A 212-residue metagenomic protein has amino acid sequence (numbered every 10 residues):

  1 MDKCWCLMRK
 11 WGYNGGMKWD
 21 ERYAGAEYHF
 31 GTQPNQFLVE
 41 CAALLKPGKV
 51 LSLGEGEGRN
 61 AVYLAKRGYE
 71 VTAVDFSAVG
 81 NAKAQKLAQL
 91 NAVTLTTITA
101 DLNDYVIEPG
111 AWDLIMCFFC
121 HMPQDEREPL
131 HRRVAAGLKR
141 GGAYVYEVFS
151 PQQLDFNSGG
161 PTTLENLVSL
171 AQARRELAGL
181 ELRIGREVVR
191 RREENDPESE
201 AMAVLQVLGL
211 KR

Functional and structural regions predicted by a protein language model:
C6, K10-L45, Q152: Conserved class I S-adenosyl-L-methionine
S77-V79: Conserved SAM/SAH-binding beta-strand->alpha-helix loop
L90-L102: Conserved SAM-binding strand-loop segment of SAM-dependent methyltransferases
Y105-L114: A short acidic, Gly/Pro-enriched loop at the edge of an enzyme's catalytic core that lines a small-molecule cofactor
D113-R127: A short SAM/SAH-binding and catalytic strip from SAM-dependent methyltransferases
E128-R140: A short glycine-rich, Lys/Arg-flanked "PGG" loop and its adjoining helix->strand segment in the class I
G141-F149: Conserved beta-strand signature within the Rossmann-like core of class I S-adenosyl-L-methionine
E165-R186: Short alpha-helix
